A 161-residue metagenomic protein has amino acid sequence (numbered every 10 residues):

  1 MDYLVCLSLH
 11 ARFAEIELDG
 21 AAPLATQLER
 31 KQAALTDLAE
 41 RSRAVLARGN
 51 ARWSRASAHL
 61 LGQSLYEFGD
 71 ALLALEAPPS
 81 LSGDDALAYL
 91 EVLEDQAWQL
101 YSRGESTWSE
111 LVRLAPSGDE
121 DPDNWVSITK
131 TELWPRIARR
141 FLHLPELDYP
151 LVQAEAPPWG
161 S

Functional and structural regions predicted by a protein language model:
M1-S161: Acidic, polar-rich low-complexity tracts and alpha-helical solenoid repeat scaffolds
